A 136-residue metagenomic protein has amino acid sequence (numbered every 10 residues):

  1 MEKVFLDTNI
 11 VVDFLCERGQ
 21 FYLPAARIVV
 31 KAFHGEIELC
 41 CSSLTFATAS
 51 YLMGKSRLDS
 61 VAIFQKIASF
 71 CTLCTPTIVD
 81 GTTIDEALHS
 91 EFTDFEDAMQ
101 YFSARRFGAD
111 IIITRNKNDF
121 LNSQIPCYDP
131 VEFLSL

Functional and structural regions predicted by a protein language model:
M1-C41, K55-Q65, N122, V131 (+1 more regions): Short, well-structured N-terminal submotif of metal-dependent ribonuclease cores
K3, R27, L73, F102-L136: Acidic, PIN/NYN-like endoribonuclease modules and their adjacent C-terminal/linker elements
D7, D97, N116: Acidic active-site catalytic centers that drive phospho-/nucleotidyl reactions and related ester hydrolyses
I10, T45, T83, Q100 (+1 more regions): Alpha-helix capping/helix-boundary segments
E17, L44-T45, K66-E91: Acidic catalytic patch
H34-L39, T75, G108-I111: Short active-site oxyanion
G35-E36, L73, S90, S123: Structured helix-beta-strand junction loops
